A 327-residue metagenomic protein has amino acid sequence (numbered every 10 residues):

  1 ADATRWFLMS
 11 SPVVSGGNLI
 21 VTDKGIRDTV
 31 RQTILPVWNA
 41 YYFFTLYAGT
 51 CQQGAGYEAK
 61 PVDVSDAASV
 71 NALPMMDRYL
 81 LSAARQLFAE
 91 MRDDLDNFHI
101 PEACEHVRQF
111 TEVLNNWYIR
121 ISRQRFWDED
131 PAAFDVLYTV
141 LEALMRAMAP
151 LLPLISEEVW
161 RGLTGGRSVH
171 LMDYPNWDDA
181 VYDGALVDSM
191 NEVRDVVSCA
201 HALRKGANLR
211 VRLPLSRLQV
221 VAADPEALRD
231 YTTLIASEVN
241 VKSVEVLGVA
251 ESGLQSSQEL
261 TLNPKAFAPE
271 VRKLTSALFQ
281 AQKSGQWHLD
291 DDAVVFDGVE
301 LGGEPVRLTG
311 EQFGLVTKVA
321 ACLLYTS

Functional and structural regions predicted by a protein language model:
A1-L19: Alpha-helical recognition segments enriched in aromatics with Gly/Pro capping that present substrate-recognition
I20-V21, G25-S327: Feature 926 captures the class I aminoacyl-tRNA synthetase adenylation module centered on the KMSKS loop
